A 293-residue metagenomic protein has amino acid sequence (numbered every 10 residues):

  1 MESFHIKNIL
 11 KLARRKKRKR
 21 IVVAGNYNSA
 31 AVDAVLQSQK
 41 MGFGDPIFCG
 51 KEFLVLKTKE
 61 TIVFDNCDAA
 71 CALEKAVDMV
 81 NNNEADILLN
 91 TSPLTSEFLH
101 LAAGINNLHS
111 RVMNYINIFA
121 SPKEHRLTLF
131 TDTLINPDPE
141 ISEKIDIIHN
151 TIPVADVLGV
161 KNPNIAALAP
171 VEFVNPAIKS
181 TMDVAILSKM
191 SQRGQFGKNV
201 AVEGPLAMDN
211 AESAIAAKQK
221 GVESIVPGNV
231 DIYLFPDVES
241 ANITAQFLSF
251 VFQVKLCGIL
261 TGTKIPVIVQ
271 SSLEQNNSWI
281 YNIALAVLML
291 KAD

Functional and structural regions predicted by a protein language model:
M1-V226, V230-D293: Anion-binding alpha/beta catalytic cores of soluble intermediary-metabolism enzymes, centered on
